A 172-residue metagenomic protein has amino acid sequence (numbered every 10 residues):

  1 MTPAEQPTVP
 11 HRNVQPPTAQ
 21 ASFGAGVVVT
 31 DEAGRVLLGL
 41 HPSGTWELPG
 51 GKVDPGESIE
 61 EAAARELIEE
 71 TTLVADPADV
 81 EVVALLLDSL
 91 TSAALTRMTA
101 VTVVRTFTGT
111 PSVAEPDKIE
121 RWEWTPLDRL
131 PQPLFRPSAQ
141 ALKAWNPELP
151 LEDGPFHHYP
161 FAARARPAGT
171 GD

Functional and structural regions predicted by a protein language model:
M1-G26, E32: Acidic, metal-coordinating catalytic segment for phosphate/diphosphate chemistry, firing primarily on the Nudix
Q20-S22, D31, A94-R97, D117 (+1 more regions): A generic fold-level signal
F23, L87-P111, E123, A141-L149: Active-site-adjacent beta-strand/loop module that shapes the phosphate/pyrophosphate-binding cleft
A25, G51, R65, A78 (+1 more regions): Structural detector for helix-capping/boundary residues
V29-T30, L38, V104, W124: Conserved hydrophobic "DFG−1" position in protein kinase catalytic cores
D31-E69, V74: Conserved Nudix-box catalytic region and its N-terminal flanking loop in Nudix hydrolases and closely related
W46, D117-D172: Nudix hydrolase/Nudix homology domain
V74-A84: A short coil-to-beta-strand element that immediately follows conserved catalytic motifs
